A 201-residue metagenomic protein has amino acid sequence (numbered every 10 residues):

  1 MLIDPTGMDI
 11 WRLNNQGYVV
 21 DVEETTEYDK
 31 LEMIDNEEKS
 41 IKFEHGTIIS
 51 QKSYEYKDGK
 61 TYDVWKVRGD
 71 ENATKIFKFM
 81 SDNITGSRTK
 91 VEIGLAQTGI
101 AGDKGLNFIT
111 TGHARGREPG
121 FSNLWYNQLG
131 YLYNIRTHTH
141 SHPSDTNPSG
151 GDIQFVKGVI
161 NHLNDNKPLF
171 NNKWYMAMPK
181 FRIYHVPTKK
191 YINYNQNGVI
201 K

Functional and structural regions predicted by a protein language model:
M1-I93, G99-G105, E118-S122, Y133: Intrinsically disordered, compositionally biased low-complexity regions
I10-V19, G120-K201: Active-site-proximal loop/helix of nucleotide/amide-processing enzymes and allied scaffolds
Q97-T98, T139: Functionally constrained cores in energy, signaling, and assembly domains
T98-I100, T110, M178, H185: Short, structured patches in soluble enzyme cores that scaffold and shape functional sites
I100-G102, G112, H142: Short glycine-rich, polar/acidic loop-and-turn segments at beta strand-coil junctions
G105-N107, Y191: Predominantly a core beta-strand signature of beta-propeller blades across repeat-based propeller domains
I109, A114-G116: Compositionally biased low-complexity segments enriched in polar/charged residues
